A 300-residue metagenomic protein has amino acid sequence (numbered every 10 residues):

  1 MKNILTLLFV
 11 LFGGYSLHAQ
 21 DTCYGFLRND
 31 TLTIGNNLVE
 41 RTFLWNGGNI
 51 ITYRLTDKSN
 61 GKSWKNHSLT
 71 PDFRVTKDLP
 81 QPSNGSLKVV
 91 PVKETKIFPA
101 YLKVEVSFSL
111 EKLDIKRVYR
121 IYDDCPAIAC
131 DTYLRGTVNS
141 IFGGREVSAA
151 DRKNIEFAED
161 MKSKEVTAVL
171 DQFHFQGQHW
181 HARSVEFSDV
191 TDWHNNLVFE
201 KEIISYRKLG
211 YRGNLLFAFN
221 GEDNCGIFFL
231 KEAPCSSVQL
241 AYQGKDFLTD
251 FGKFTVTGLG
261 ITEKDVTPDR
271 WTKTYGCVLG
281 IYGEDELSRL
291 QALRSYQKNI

Functional and structural regions predicted by a protein language model:
M1-C23: Bacterial Sec-dependent N-terminal signal peptides
Q20-Q297: N-terminal accessory beta-strand-rich subdomains and adjacent acidic, glycine-rich linkers that precede catalytic cores
